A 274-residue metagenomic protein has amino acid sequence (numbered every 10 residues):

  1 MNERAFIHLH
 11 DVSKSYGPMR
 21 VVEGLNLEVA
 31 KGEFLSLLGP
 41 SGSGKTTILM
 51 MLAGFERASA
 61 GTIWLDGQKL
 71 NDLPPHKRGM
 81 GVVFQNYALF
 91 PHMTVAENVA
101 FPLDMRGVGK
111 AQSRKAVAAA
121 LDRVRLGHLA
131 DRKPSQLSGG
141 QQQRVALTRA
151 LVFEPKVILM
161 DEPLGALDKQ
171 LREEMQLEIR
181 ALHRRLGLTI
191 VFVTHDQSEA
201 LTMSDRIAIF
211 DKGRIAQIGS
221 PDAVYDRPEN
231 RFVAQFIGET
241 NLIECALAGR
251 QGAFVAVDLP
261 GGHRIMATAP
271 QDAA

Functional and structural regions predicted by a protein language model:
F34, P75-G81, Q85-F232: ABC ATPase nucleotide-binding domains
L38-P40: The feature captures the beta-strand-to-loop junction immediately N-terminal to the Walker
A53: Helix-to-loop junction immediately C-terminal to a conserved catalytic motif
S59-T62, Q112, K212, E244: Conserved coupling/switch loops of ABC nucleotide-binding domains, chiefly the family-specific signature
G61-K69: Conserved ABC transporter NBD signature motif
E229-A274: ATPase nucleotide-binding modules
